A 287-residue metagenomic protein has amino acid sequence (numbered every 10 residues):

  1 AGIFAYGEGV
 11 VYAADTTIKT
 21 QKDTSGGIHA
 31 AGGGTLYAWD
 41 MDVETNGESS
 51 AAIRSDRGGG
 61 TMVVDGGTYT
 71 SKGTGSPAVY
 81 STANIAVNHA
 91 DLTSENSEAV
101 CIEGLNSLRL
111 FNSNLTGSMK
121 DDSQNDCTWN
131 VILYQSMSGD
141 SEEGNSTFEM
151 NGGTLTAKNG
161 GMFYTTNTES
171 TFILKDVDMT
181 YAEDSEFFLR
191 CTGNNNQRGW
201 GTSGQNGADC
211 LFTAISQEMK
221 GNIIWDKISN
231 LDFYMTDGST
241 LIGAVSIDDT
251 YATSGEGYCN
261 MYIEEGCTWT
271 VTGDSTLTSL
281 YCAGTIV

Functional and structural regions predicted by a protein language model:
A1, A14-T24, W39-S49, I53 (+10 more regions): Beta-strand-rich solenoid/repeat architectures in extracellular/passenger domains of polysaccharide-targeting enzymes
G2-G7, G26-G32, S50-G58, T74-T82 (+9 more regions): Glycine-rich beta-solenoid repeat tracts in large extracellular/virion proteins
E8, G33, G238, G266 (+1 more regions): Tight coil/turn sites that cap or link beta-strands
Y262-E264, T268-V287: Extracellular, surface-exposed repeat/solenoid domains
